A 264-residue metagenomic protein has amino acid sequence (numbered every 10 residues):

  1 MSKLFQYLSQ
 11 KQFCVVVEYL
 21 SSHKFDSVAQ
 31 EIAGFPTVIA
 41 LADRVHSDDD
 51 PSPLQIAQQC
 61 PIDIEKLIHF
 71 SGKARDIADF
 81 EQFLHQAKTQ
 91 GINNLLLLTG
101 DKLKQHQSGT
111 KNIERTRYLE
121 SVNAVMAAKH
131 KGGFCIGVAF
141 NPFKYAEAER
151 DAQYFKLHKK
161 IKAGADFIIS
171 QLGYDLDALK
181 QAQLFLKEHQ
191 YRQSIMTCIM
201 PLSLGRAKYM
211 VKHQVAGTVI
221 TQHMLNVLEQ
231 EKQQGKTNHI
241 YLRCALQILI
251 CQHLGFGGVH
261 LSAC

Functional and structural regions predicted by a protein language model:
M1, F5, Y19-H23, N112-P142 (+2 more regions): Active-site pocket-lining/capping segments in soluble small-molecule metabolic enzymes
M1-I39, D50: Conserved N-terminal beta1-alpha1 strand-loop-helix module at the mouth
S2-F5, K24-D26, S47-C60, D76-Q82 (+3 more regions): Active-site-adjacent beta->alpha loops and helix N-cap segments on the catalytic face of soluble alpha/beta enzymes
Y7-S9, A29-F35, L54-I64, L84-I92 (+4 more regions): Acidic (Asp/Glu)-rich catalytic clusters
F13-Y19, T37-L41, K66-F70, L95-L97 (+5 more regions): Hydrophobic faces of well-ordered beta-strands that scaffold small-molecule active sites in alpha/beta enzyme cores
Y19-H23, D43-S47, G72-R75, T99-L103 (+4 more regions): Active-site-proximal loop/turn and secondary-structure-junction residues that shape catalytic pockets, frequently
L20-A33, P53, I77-H85, E149-K159 (+1 more regions): Short, acidic/polar
R75-T89, R150-L157, Q181-L184, L204-K212: Catalytic cores of alpha/beta
